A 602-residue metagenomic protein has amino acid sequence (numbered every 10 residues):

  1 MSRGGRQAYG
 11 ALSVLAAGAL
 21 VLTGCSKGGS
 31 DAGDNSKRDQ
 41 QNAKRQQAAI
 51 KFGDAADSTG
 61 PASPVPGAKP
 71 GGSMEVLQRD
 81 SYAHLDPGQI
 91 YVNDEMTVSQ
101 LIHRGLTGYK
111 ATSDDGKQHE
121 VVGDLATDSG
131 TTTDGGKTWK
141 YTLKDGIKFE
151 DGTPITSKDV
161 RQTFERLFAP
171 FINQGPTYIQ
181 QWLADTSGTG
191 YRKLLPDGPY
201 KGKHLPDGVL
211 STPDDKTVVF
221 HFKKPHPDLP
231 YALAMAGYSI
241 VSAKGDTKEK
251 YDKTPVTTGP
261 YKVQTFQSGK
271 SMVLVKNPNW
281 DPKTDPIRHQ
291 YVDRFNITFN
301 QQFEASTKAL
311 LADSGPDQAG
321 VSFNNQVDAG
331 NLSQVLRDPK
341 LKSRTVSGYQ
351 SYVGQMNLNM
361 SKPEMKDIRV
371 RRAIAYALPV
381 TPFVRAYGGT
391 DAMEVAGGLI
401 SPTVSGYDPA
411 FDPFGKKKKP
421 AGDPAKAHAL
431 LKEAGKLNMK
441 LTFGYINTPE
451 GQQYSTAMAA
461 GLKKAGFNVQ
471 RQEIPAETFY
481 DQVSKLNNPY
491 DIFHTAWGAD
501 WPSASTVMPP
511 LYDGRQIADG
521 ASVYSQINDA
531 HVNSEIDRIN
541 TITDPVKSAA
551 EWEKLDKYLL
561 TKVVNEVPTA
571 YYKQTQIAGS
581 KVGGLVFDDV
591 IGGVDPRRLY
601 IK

Functional and structural regions predicted by a protein language model:
K37-K44, Q576-K602: Long beta-strand-rich cores associated with HINT superfamily self-processing modules
G60-A62, G67, V209-S211, V384 (+4 more regions): Extracytoplasmic/peripheral linker and loop segments enriched in polar/acidic and small residues with frequent Thr/Pro
L77-D134, V256: N-terminal lobe/hinge region of extracytoplasmic solute-binding protein
A111-G116, R192-P196, K203-D207, H221-Q290 (+1 more regions): Gly/Pro-rich hinge or "lid" segments in bacterial periplasmic/extracellular proteins
T142, D159-R161, R166-V241, Q267: Surface-exposed binding/hinge segments that line and control ligand-binding clefts or catalytic entry sites
I155-E165, D215-P225, G259-P260, Y291-R294 (+5 more regions): Alpha-helical secondary-structure segments
Q264-V275, N296-K362, R385-A386: Extracellular/periplasmic solute-recognition and catalytic clefts
T390-L430, E450-Q453: Structural transition elements
